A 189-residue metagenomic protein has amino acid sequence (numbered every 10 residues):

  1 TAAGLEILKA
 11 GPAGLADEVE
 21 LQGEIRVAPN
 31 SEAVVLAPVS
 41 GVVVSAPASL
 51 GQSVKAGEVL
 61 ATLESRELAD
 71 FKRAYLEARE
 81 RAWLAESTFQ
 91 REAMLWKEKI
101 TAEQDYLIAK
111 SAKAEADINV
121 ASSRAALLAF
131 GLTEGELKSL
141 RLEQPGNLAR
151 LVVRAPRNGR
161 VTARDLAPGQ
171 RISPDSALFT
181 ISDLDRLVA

Functional and structural regions predicted by a protein language model:
T1-S40, V44-S45, Q52-V188: Periplasmic scaffold and linker elements that assemble and bridge Gram-negative envelope complexes
